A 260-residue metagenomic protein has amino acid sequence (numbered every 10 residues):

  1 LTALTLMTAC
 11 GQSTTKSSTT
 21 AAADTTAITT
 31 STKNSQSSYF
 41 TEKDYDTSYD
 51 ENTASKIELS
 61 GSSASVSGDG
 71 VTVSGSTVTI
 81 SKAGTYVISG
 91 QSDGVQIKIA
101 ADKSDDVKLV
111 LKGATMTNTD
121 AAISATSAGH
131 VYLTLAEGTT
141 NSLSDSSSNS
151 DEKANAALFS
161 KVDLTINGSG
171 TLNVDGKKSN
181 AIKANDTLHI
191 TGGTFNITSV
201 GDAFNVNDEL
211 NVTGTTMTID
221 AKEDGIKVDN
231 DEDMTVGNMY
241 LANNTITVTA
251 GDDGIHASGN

Functional and structural regions predicted by a protein language model:
L1-N260: A composition-driven surface/loop motif
